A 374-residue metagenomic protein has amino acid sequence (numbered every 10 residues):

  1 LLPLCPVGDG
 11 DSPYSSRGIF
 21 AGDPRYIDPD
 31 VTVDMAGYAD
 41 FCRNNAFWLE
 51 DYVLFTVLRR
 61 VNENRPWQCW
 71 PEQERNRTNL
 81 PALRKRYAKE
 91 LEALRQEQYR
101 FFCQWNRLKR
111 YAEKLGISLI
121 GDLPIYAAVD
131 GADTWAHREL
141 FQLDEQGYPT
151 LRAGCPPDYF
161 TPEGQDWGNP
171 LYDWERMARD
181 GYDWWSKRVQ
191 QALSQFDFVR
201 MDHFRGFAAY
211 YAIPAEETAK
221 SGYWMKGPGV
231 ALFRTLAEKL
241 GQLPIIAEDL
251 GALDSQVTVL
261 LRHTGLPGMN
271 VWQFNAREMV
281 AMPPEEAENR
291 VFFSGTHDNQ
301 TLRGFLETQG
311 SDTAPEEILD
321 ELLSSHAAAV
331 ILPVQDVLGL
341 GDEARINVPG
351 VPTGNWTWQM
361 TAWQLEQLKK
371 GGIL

Functional and structural regions predicted by a protein language model:
L1, F55, A112, D122 (+4 more regions): Conserved, mostly hydrophobic/aromatic
L2-G10, L123-V129, D202-F207, D249-A252 (+1 more regions): Short, solvent-exposed turn/loop segments enriched in Gly/Ser/Thr/Pro and often Arg
L2-R138: Acidic/aromatic-lined carbohydrate-recognition and catalytic surfaces of CAZymes acting on diverse glycans
S12-M35, T134-Y159, Y223-L232, L266-A276: Acidic, His- and aromatic-enriched active-site or binding-groove loops in soluble protein domains that engage sugars
D40, E50, E63, S118-D183 (+3 more regions): Substrate-binding/active-site clefts of carbohydrate-active enzymes
F101-K114, A178-L266: Active-site neighborhood of glycoside hydrolase catalytic domains
D249-D342: Conserved alpha/beta catalytic core and glycan-binding cleft of carbohydrate-active enzymes
G339-L374: Structured C-terminal cap/extension of enzyme domains
